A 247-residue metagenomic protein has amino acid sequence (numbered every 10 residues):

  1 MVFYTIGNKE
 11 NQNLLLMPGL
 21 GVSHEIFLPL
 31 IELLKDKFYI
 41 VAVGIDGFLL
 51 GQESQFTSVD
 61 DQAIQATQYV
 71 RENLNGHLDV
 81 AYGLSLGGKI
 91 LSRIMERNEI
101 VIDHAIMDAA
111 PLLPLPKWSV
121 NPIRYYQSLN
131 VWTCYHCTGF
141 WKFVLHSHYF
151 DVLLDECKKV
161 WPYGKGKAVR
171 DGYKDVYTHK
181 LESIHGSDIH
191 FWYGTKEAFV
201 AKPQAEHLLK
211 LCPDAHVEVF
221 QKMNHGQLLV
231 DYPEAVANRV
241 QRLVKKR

Functional and structural regions predicted by a protein language model:
Y4-L50: Conserved HGGG/HGGXW glycine-rich cap/lid loop of the alpha/beta-hydrolase fold
V41-V80: Active-site loop/oxyanion-hole signature of alpha/beta-hydrolase fold enzymes
E96, I102-W132: Flexible "cap/lid" loop of the alpha/beta hydrolase fold
K117, T133-S183: Conserved alpha/beta-hydrolase catalytic His-Asp/Glu region
H185, F191-Y193: Short beta-strand/loop motif that positions the catalytic acidic residue of the alpha/beta-hydrolase fold
S187, A201-K210: Short alpha-helix in the alpha/beta-hydrolase fold that links the catalytic acid
K196-V200, G226: Acidic catalytic loop of the alpha/beta-hydrolase fold
M223-E234: Catalytic histidine-centered segment of alpha/beta-hydrolase-like enzymes
